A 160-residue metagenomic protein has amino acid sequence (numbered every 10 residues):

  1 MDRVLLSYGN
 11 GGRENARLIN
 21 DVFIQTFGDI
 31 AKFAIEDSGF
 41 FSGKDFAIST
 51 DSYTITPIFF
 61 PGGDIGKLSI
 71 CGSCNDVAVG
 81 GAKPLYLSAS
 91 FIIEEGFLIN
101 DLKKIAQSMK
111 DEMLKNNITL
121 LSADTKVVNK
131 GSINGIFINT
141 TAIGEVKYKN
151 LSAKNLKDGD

Functional and structural regions predicted by a protein language model:
M1-R3: Intrinsic disorder at enzyme termini
L5, R13-D160: Glycine-rich phosphate/pyrophosphate-binding loop regions near the starts of catalytic domains
